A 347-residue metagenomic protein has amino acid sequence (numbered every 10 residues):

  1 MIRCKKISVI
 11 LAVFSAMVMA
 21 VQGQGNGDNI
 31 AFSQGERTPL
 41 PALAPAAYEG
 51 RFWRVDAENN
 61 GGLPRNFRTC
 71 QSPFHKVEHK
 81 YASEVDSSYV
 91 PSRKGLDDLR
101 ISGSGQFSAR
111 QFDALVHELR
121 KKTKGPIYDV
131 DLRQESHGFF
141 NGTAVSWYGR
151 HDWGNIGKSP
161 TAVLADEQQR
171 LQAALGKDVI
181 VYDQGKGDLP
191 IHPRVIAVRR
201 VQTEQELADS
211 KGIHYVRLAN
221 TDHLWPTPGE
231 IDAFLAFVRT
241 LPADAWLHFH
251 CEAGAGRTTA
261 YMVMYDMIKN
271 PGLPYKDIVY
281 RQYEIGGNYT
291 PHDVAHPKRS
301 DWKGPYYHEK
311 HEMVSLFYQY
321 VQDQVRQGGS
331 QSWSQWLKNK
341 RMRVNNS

Functional and structural regions predicted by a protein language model:
M1-C4: N-terminal secretory signal peptides that target proteins for export/translocation
K6-V9, A260: Sequence-pattern detector for short linear motifs and compositional/periodic biases rather than a specific fold
S8-V18: Bacterial N-terminal signal peptides
V21-H248, A260-S347: Cys-dependent protein tyrosine phosphatase-like superfamily
G254: Conserved G/P- and acidic residue-centered "switch" motifs that form tight phosphate/ATP-binding loops in soluble
R257: Conserved lysine of the Walker
